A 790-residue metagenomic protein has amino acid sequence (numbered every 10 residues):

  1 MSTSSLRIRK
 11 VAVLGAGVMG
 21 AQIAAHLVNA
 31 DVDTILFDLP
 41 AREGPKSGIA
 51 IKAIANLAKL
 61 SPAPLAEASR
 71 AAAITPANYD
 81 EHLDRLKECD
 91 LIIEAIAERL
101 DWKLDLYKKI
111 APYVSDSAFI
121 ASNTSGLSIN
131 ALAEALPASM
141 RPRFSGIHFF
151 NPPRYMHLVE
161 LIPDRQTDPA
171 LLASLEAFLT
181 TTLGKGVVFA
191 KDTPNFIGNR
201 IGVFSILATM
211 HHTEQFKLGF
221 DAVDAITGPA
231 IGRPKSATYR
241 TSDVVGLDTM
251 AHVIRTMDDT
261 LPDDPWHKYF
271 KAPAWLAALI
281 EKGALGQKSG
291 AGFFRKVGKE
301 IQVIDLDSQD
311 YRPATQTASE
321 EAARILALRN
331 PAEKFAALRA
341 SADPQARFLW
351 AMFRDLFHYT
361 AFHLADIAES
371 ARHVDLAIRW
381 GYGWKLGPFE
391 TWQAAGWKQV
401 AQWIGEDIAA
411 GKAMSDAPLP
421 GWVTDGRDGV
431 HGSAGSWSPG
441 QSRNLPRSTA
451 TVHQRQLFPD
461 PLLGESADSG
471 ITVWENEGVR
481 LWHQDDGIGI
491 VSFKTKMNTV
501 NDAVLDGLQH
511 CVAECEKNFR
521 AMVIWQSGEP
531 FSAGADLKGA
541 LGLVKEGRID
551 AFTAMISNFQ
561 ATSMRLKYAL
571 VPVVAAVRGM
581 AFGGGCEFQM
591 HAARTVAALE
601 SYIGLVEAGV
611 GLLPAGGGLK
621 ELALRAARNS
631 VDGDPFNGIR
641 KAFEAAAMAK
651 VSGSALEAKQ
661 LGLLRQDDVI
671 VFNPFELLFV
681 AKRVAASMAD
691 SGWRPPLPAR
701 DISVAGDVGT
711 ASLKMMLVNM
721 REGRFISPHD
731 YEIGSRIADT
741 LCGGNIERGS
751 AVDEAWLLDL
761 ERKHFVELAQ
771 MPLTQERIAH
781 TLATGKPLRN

Functional and structural regions predicted by a protein language model:
S2-M522, Q526-E529, L537-V571, R578-G585 (+3 more regions): N-terminal glycine-rich phosphate-binding loop for ADP-containing cofactors
